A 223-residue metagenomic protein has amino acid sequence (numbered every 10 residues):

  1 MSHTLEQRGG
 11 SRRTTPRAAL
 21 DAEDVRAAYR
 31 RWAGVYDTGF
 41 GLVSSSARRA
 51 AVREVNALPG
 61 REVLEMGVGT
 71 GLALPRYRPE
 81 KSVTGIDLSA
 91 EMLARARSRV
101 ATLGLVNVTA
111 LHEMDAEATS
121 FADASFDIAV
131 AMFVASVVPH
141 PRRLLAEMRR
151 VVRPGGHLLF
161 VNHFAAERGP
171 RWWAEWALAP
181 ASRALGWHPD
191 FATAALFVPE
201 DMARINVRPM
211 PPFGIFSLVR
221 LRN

Functional and structural regions predicted by a protein language model:
H3-P59, L72, R95, T102 (+2 more regions): Conserved class I S-adenosyl-L-methionine
P16-A19, E23, F40-L42, L159-S217: C-terminal alpha-helical "lid/dimerization" subdomain adjacent to the S-adenosyl-L-methionine
G60-E62, A124: Nucleotide donor/acceptor-binding cores
E62-A118: Class I SAM-dependent methyltransferase SAM/SAH-binding core
E117-I128: A short acidic, Gly/Pro-enriched loop at the edge of an enzyme's catalytic core that lines a small-molecule cofactor
I128-H140: A short SAM/SAH-binding and catalytic strip from SAM-dependent methyltransferases
R142-P154: A short glycine-rich, Lys/Arg-flanked "PGG" loop and its adjoining helix->strand segment in the class I
L218-N223: C-terminal lobe and adjacent flexible extensions of AdoMet/dcAdoMet transferase-like proteins
